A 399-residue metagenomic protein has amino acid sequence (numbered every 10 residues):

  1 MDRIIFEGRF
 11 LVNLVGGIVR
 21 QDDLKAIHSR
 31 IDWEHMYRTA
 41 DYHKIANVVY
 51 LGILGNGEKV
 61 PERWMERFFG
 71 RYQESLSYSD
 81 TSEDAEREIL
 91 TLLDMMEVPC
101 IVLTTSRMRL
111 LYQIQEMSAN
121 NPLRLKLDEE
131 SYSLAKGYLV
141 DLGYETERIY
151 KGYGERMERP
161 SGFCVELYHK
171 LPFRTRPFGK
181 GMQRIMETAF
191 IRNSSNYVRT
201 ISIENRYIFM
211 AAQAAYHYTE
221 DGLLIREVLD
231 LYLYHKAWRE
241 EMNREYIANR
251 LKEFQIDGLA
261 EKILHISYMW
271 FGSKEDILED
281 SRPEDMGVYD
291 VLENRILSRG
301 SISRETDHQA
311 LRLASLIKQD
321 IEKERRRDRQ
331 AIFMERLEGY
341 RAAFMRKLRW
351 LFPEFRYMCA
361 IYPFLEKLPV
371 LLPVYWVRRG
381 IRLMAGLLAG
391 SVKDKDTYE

Functional and structural regions predicted by a protein language model:
M1-N121, L127-E399: Conserved NTP-donor binding/palm subdomain of two-metal-ion nucleotidyltransferases/polymerases, i.e., the charged
